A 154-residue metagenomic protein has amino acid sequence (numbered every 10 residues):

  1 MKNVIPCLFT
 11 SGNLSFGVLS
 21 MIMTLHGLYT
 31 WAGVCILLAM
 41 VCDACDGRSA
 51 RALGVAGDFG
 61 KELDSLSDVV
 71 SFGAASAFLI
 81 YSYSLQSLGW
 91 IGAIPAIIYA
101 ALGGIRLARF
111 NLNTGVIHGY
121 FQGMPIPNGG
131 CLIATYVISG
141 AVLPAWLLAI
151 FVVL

Functional and structural regions predicted by a protein language model:
M1-A44, S49: Topogenic membrane-insertion module of multi-pass membrane proteins
M1-T10, A52-L107: Multi-pass membrane catalytic core of lipid/isoprenoid biosynthesis enzymes
G12-G17, D68-A77, Y99, M124-T135: Core segments of transmembrane alpha-helices that mediate helix-helix packing or line hydrophobic substrate/ligand
L19-V34, G73-I97, A134-L148: Helix-coil boundary and interhelical linker segments in multi-pass alpha-helical membrane proteins
D43, A100-N113, A149-L154: Transmembrane alpha-helical segments that form the membrane-embedded catalytic/substrate-channel core of multi-pass
G54-D58, L85-L88, L112-I117, I138-V142: Membrane-interface helix caps and helix-loop-helix hairpins in membrane proteins
L63, S71, G104, L112-I126: Membrane-anchoring/interfacial helices and their immediately flanking loops in integral membrane proteins
H118-L154: C-terminal membrane-associated helical module and adjoining short loops/tails
